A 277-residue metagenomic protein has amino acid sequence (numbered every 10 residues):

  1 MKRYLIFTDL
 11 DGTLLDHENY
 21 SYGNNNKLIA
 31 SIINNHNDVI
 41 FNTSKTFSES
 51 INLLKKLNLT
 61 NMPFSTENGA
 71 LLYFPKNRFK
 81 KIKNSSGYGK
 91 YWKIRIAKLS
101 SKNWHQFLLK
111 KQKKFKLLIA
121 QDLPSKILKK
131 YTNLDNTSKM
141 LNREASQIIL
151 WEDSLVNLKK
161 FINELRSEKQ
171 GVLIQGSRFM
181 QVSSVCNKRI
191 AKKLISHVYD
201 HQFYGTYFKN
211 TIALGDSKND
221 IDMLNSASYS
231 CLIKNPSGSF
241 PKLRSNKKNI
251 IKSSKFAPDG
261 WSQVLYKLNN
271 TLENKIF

Functional and structural regions predicted by a protein language model:
M1-K2, Y22, F179-F277: Mg2+-dependent phosphoryl-transfer enzymes with acidic/Ser/Thr/Gly-rich catalytic loops
K2-N19, L224: Asp-based phosphoryl-transfer active-site loop
L5, P63, I212: Hydrophobic "anchor" residues on beta-strands that sit immediately upstream of conserved functional sites
N19-N37, S101, K159, V185-H197 (+1 more regions): Short, acidic loop-to-helix structural element flanking the phosphoryl-transfer center in phosphate-processing enzymes
Y22-D122, P236: Active-site phosphate-binding/coordination module
V39, V172-L173, S230: Hydrophobic beta-strand scaffold residues
L57-T60, N68, E168, S226-A227 (+1 more regions): Short, structured coil segments at secondary-structure junctions
K111-I212, K218: Conserved acidic, metal-coordinating active-site core of Asp-based, Mg2+-dependent phosphoryl-transfer enzymes
